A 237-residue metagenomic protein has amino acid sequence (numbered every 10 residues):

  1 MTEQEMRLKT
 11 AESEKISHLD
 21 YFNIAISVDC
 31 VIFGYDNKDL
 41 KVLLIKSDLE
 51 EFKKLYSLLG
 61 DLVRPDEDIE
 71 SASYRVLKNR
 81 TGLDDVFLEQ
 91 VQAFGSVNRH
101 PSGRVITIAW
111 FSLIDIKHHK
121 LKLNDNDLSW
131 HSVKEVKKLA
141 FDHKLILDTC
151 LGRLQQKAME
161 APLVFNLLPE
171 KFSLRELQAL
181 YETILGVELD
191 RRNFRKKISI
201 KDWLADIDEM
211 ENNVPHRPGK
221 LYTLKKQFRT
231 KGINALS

Functional and structural regions predicted by a protein language model:
M1-S13: Entry/capping segment at the start of metal-dependent catalytic domains with acidic active-site entry clusters
K15-S57: N-terminal strand-loop-strand
I24-V28, E70-Y74, K78-L121, K157-V164 (+1 more regions): Active-site segment of metal-dependent pyrophosphate-handling enzymes, primarily the Nudix hydrolase catalytic core
D39-L83, M159-Q178: Conserved Nudix-box catalytic region and its N-terminal flanking loop in Nudix hydrolases and closely related
F111-S112, K120-A158, E170-R175, L180 (+2 more regions): NUDIX/MutT-family hydrolases
A179-E188: Short helix-coil junctions and helix-kink-helix linkers
V187-E211, P215: Positively charged, solvent-exposed patches that mediate nucleic-acid binding
D208-S237: Long, intrinsically disordered, low-complexity Ser/Thr/Pro-rich regulatory/activation regions of nuclear proteins
